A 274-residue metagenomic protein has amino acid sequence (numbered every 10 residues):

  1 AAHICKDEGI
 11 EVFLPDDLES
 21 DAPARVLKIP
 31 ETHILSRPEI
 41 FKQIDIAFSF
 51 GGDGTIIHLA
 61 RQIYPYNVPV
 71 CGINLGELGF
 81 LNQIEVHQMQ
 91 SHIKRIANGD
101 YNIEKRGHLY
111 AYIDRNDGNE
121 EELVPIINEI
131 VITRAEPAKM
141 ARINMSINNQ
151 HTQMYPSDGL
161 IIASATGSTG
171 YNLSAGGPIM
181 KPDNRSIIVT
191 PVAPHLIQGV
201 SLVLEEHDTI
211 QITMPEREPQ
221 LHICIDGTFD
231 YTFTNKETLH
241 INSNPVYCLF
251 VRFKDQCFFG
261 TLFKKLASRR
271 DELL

Functional and structural regions predicted by a protein language model:
A1-I46, H87-N102, I113-V124: ATP/NTP phosphate-donor binding region
A47-F48, L160: Receiver (REC) domain switch-region micro-motif
S49-D53, R61-Q62: N-terminal glycine-rich "phosphate-gripper" loop used for MgATP/nucleotide binding and carboxylate activation
D53-T55, L78, T166-S168: Short glycine-rich anion-binding loops that position phosphate/pyrophosphate groups of nucleotides and phosphorylated
H58, Q62-F80: Gly/Ser-rich helix-loop-strand patches that form or flank binding pockets for ribonucleotide-derived cofactors
E77-D158: Catalytic core of DAGKc-family lipid kinases
I132, N148-H151, Q198-L274: ATP/nucleoside-binding phosphotransfer catalytic cores, i.e., glycine-rich phosphate-binding loops
Q150-Q198: Gly/Ser/Thr-rich active-site loops/lids in small-molecule metabolic enzymes that frequently grip phosphoryl groups
